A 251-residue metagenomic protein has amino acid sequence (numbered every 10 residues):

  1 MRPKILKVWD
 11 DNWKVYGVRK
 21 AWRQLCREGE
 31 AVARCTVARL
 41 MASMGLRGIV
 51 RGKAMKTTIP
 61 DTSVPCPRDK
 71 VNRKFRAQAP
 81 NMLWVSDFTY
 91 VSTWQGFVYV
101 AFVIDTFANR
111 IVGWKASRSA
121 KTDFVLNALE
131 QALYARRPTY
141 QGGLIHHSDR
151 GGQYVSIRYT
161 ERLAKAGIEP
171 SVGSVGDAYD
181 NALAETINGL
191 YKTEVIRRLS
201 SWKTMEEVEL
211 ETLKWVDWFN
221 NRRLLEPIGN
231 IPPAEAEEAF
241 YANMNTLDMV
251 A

Functional and structural regions predicted by a protein language model:
M1-A79, P232-E238: Basic, flexible linker segments flanking DNA-binding modules in nucleic acid-interacting mobile-element proteins
I5, A21, V37, M41 (+13 more regions): Mobile genetic element proteins and their domesticated derivatives, centered on retroelements and DNA transposons
W13, R27-A31, R76-A77, T93-W94 (+3 more regions): Conserved, non-catalytic sequence blocks in retroelement Pol enzymes and Pol-derived host proteins
T58-P60, S148-R150, S156-Y159, P170-T193 (+2 more regions): RNase H-like two-metal-ion nuclease catalytic core shared by retroviral integrases and related mobile-element nucleases
R73, A77-V112, R118: An active-site-proximal beta-strand-loop segment
G96, K115-T139, V155: Active-site beta-loop-alpha junctions of metal-dependent nucleic acid enzymes, especially the RNase H-like/DDE
R137-Q153: Cysteine/selenocysteine-centered motifs that mediate thiol-based redox chemistry or coordinate metal-sulfur cofactors
A164-I168, L190-A251: C-terminal domain-tail junction helix/linker
